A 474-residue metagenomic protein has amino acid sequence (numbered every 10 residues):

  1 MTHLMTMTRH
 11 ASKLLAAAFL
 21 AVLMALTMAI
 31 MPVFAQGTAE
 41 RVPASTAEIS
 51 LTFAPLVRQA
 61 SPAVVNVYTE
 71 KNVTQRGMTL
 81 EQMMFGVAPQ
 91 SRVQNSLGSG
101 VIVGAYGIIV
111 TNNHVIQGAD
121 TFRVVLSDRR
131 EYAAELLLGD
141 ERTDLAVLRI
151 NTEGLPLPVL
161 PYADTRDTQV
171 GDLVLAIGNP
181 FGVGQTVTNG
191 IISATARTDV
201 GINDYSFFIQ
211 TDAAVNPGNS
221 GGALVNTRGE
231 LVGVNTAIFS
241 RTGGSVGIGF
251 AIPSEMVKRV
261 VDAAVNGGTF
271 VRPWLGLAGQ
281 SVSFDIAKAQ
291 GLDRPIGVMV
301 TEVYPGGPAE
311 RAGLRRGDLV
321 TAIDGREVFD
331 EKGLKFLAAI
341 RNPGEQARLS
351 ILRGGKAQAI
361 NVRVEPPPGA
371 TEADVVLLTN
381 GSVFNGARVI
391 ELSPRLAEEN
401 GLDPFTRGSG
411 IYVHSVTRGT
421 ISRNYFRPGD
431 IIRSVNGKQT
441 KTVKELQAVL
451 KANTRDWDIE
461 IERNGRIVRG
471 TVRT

Functional and structural regions predicted by a protein language model:
M1-S12: N-terminal secretory signal peptides that target proteins for export/translocation
A17-P32: Bacterial N-terminal signal peptides
F34-Q346, L352-A357, R363-N385, I390-R395 (+1 more regions): Serine-dependent protease modules
A251, T417, G437: Conserved residues at beta->alpha junctions
R272-G279, Q346-P366, N385-R388, R423-P428 (+1 more regions): Intrinsically disordered, Ser/Thr/Pro/Gly-rich linkers and terminal tails that flank and connect PDZ domains
G291, D403, Q447-L450: Short proline/glycine-enriched turn/loop segments at secondary-structure junctions
N385-I432: C-terminal accessory/binding modules appended to enzymatic or scaffolding proteins
